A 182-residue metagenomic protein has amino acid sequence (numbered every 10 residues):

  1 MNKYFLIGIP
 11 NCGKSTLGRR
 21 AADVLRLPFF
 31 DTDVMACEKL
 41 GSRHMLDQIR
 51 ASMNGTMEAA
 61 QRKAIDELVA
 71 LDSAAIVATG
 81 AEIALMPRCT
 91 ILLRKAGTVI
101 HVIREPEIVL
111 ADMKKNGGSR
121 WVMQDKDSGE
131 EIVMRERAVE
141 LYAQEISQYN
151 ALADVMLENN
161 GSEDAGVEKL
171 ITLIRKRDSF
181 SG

Functional and structural regions predicted by a protein language model:
I9: P-loop (Walker A) phosphate-binding loop of NTP-binding proteins
C12: ATP-binding Walker
S15: Walker A/P-loop
R20, V24, A143-G182: NTP-dependent small-molecule kinase module
D23-K63: Conserved substrate/cofactor phosphate-moiety recognition/catalytic segment in nucleotide-dependent phosphotransferases
T56-T98, V102: Glycine-rich phosphate-binding loop used to anchor ATP phosphates in small-molecule kinases, encompassing both
A96-I146: A glycine- and Lys/Arg-enriched "phosphate-lid" helix/loop adjacent to the NTP-binding pocket of small-molecule kinases
